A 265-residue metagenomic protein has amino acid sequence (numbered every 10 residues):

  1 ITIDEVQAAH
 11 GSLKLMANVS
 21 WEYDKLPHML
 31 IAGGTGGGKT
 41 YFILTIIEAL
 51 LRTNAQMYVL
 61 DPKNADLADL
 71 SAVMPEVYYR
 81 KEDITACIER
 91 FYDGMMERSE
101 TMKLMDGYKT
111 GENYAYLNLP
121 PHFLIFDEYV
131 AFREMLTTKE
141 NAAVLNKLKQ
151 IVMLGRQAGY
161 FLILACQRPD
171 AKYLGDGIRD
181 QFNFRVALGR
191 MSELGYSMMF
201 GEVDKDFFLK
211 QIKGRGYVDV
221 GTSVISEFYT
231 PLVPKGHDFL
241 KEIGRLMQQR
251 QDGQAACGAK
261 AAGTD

Functional and structural regions predicted by a protein language model:
I1-K103, H122-F123, V130-M191, F200 (+4 more regions): P-loop NTPase catalytic phosphate-binding loop
N18, S223-E227: Short, mixed charged/polar active-site loops that provide acid/base catalysis or chelate metal/phosphate cofactors
E100-P121: Short helix/loop segment immediately N-terminal to the Walker
P120, G214, S226: Change "...and in nucleic-acid phosphodiester-cleaving endonucleases..." to "...and in nucleic-acid processing enzymes
G195-Y196: Conserved beta-strand-loop-alpha-helix hinge in the C-terminal portion of ABC ATPase nucleotide-binding domains
D204-T222: Conserved C-terminal "switch" segment of AAA+ ATPases
A255-A262: Phosphate-handling catalytic cores of nucleic-acid transaction enzymes
